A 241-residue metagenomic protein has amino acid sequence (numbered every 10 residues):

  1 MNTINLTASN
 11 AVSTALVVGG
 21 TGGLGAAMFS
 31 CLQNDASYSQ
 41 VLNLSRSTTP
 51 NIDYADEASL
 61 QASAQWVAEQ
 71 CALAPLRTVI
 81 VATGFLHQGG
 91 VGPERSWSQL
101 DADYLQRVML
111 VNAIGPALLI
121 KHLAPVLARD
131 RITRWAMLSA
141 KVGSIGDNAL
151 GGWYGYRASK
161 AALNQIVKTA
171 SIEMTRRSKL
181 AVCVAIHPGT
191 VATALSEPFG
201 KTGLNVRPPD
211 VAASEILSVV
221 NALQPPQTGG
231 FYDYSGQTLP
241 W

Functional and structural regions predicted by a protein language model:
V18-N34: N-terminal Rossmann NAD(P)H-binding glycine-rich loop of SDR-like oxidoreductase domains
S45-S63: Rossmann-fold cofactor-recognition segment
A68-T83, Q88: A glycine-rich helix->loop->beta "capping" turn within Rossmann-like NAD(P)(H)-dependent oxidoreductase domains
F85-G89, P93-V108, A128-R177: Catalytic loop of short-chain dehydrogenase/reductase
I120-K121, K168: A short, exposed helix-loop element centered on a Lys and neighboring polar residues
A185, P198-W241: C-terminal helical subdomain
P188-P198: Short, flexible catalytic-loop segment of classical short-chain dehydrogenase/reductase
